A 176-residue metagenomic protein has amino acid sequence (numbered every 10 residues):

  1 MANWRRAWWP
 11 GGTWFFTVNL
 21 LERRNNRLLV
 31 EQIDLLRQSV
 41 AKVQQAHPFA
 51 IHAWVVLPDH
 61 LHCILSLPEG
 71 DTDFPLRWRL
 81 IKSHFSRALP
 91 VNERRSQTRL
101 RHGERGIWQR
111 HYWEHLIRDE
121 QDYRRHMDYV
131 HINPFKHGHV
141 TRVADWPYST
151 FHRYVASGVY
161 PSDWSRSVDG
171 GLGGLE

Functional and structural regions predicted by a protein language model:
M1-E176: Short catalytic/metal-binding and nucleic-acid-binding patches
